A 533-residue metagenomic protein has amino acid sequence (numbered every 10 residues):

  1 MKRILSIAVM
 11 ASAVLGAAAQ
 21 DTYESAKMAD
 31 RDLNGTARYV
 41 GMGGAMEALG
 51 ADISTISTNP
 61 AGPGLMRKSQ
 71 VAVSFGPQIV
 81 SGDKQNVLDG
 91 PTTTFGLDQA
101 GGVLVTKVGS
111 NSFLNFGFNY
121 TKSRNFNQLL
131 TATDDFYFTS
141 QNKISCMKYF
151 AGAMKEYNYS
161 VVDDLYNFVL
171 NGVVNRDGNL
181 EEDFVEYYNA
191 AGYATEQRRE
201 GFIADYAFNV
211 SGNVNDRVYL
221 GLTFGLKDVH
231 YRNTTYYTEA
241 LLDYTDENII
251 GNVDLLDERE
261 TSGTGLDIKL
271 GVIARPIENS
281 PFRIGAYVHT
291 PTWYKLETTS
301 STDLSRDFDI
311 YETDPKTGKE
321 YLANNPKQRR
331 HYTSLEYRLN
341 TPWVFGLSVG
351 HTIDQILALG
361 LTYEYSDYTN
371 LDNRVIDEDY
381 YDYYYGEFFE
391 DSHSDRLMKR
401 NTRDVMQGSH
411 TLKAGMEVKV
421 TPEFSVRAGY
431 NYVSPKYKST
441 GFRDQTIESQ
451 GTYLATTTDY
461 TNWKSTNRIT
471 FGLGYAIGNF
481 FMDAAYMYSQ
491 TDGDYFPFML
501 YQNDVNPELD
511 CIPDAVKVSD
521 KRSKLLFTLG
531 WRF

Functional and structural regions predicted by a protein language model:
M1-Y23, L529, F533: Bacterial Sec-dependent N-terminal signal peptides
Q20-N34, Y39-V40, D98, V105-F533: Outer-membrane beta-barrel porins/channels
D21-M46, P63-S81: Transmembrane beta-strand segments of Gram-negative outer membrane beta-barrel proteins
Y39, I53-T55, K68-S74, L97-Q99 (+1 more regions): A common structural microfeature
V40-S54, Q85-D89, Y193-R199, D514: Asp/Glu-centered strand-loop micro-motifs enriched in Gly/Pro and often flanked by an aromatic residue
I56-G62: N-terminal periplasmic accessory domains that precede and gate Gram-negative outer-membrane beta-barrel machines
Q78, G90-P91, T466-R468: Strand-loop-strand
K84-D98: Aromatic/His-enriched, Gly/Pro-containing loop or helix-boundary segments that lie immediately adjacent to catalytic
